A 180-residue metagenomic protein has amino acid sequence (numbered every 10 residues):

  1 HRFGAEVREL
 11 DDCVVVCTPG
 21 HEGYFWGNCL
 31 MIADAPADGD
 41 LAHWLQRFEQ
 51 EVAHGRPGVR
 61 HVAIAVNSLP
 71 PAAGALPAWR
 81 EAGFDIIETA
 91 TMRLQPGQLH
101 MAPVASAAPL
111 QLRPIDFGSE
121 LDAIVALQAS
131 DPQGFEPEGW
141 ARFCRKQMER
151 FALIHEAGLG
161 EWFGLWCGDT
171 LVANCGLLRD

Functional and structural regions predicted by a protein language model:
H1-V59, P70-A72, L153: N-terminal charged segments
A5-V7, G83, M101-V104, L153-H155: Short secondary-structure boundary/capping segments
E9, H61-A65, G164: A structural signal for short, well-ordered beta-strand segments and their strand-loop junctions that often border
C17, L94-P96, D116, C167 (+1 more regions): Residue-level signal for short segments within beta-strands and strand-turn junctions of well-structured beta-sheet
G27, T89-T91, G160: Short hydrophobic/aromatic beta-strand or adjacent loop that forms the aromatic wall/cage of a ligand/substrate-binding
M31-G39, A90-T91, H100-E149, G164: Short amphipathic alpha-helix that is part of the acyltransferase structural core
A37-E120: Acyl-donor-binding surface of acyltransferase catalytic domains
R142-D180: A conserved beta-strand-loop-helix scaffold within acyl/acetyltransferase catalytic domains
